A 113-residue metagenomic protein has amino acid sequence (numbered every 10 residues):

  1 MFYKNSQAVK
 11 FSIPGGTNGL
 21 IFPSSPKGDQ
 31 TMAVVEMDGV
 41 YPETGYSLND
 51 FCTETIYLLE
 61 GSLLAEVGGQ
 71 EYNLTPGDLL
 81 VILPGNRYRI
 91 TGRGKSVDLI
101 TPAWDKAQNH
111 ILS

Functional and structural regions predicted by a protein language model:
M1-T31, E43-Y46, L112-S113: A short, N-terminal "cap"/entry segment at the start of jelly-roll beta-barrel domains of the cupin/DSBH fold
F2-Y3, G28-T31, V40, T91-S113: Double-stranded beta-helix
A8-V9, P26, M37-D38, D78-V81: A short, sequence-level motif marking secondary-structure junctions
G28-A33, E54, G61, P84: A generic structural signal for short beta-strands and their flanking turns/coil linkers
E36, L48-A65: Short, conserved beta-strand element in jelly-roll/cupin
F51, L58, T75, L83 (+1 more regions): A short, compositionally biased micro-patch
A65-E66, I82, R87-R93, D98: Short beta-strand His + acidic residue motifs that chelate non-heme Fe in jelly-roll/DSBH and cupin folds
G69-G85: Short acidic-glycine-tyrosine-enriched beta hairpin
